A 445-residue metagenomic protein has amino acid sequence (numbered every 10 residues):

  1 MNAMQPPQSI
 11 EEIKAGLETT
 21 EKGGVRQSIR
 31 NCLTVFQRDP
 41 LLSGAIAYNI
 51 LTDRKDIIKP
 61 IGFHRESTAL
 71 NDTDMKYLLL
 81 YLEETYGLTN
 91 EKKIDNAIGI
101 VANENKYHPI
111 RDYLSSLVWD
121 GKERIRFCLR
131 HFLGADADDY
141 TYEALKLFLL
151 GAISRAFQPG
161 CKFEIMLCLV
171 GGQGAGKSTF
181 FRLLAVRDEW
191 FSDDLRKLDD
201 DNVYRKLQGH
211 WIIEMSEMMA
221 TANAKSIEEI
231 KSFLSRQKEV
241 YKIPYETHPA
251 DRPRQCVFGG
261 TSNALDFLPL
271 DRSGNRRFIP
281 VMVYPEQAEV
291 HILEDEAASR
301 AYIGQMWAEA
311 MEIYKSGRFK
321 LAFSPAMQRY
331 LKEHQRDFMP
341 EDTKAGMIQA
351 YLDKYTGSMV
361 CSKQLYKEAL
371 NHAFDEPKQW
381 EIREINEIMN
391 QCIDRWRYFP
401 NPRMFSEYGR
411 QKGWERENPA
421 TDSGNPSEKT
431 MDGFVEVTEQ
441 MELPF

Functional and structural regions predicted by a protein language model:
M1-R124, D139, E143, D375-E376 (+4 more regions): N-terminal nucleic-acid engagement/recognition segments and initiation subdomains in replication, restriction
L41, A47-I50, D56-I57, G62 (+9 more regions): Residue-level preference for alpha-helix termini and adjacent loops
L80-H108, K162, E189-D193, D199-L234 (+1 more regions): Feature primarily recognizes SF3-like P-loop helicase cores of small DNA viruses
I98-Q208: P-loop NTPase catalytic core of nucleic-acid-dependent motor ATPases
